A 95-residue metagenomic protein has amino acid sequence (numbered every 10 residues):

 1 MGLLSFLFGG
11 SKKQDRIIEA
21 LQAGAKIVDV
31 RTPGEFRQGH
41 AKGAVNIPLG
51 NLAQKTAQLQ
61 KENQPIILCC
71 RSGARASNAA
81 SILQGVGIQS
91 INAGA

Functional and structural regions predicted by a protein language model:
M1-Q38: Flexible, polar/low-complexity N-terminal or interdomain linker segments that lie immediately upstream of folded
F8-G9, I47, R71: Residues that cap or flank secondary-structure elements
I27, A44-N46, S90-N92: Conserved beta-strand scaffold positions in the cores of enzyme catalytic domains, especially in NTP/NDP-utilizing
R31, P48-G50, G94: Residues at the C-termini of beta-strands that transition into short coil/loop
E35-Q38, K55, N78-A79: Phosphate- and divalent-cation-binding pockets in alpha/beta enzyme and binding domains that engage nucleotide-derived
G43-I67: Helix-loop module immediately N-terminal to the HCX5R catalytic loop in PTP-like cysteine phosphatase domains
Q60-A95: Catalytic cysteine-centered active loop of the rhodanese-like fold, especially the PTP/DSP P-loop
